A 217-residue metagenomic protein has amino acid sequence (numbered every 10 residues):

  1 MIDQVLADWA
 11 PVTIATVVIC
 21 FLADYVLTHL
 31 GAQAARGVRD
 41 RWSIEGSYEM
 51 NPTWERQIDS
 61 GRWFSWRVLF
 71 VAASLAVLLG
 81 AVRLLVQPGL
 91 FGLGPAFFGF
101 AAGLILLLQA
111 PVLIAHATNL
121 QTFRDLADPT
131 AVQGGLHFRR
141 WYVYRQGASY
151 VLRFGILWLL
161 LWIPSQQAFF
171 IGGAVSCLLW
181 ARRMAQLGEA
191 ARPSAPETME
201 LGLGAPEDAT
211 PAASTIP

Functional and structural regions predicted by a protein language model:
I2-P217: Hydrophobic alpha-helical segments at protein termini of multi-pass membrane proteins
